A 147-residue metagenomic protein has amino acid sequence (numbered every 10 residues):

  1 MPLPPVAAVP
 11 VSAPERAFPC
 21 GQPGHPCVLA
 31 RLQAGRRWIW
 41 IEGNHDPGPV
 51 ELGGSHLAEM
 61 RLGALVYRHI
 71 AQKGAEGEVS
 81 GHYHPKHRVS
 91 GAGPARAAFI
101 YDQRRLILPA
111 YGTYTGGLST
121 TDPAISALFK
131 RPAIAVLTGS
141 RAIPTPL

Functional and structural regions predicted by a protein language model:
M1-L147: Extended recognition/assembly regions associated with phosphoester-bond processing machinery
